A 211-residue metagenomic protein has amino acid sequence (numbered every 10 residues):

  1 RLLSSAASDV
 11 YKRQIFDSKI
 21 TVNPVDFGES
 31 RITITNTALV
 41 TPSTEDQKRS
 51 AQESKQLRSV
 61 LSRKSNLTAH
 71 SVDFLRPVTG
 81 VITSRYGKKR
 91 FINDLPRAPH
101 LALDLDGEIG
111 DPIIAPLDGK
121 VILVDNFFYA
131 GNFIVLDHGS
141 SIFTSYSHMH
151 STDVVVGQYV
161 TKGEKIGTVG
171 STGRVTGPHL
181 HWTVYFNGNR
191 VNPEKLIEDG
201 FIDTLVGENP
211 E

Functional and structural regions predicted by a protein language model:
R1-A7, Y11: Single conserved hydrophobic/aromatic residue that forms the stacking wall/gate of nucleotide- or nucleobase-binding
K12, N23-V25, G87, G110 (+5 more regions): Solvent-exposed coil/turn segments that connect beta secondary-structure elements in extracytoplasmic/periplasmic
Q14-D17: Extracellular and select intracellular beta-sandwich modules with Ser/Thr-enriched, small-residue motifs on
K19-A130: Surface-exposed, glycine-biased beta-strand/turn segments
H100, H148, H179-T183: Histidine-centered divalent metal-coordination motifs
P112-I122, S151-V169: Short, well-structured beta-strand-loop connectors
P116-H150, P178: Zn2+-dependent peptidoglycan hydrolase active-site motif and core
I134-V135, Q158-E208: Conserved, short, structured surface segments that act as functional micro-motifs
